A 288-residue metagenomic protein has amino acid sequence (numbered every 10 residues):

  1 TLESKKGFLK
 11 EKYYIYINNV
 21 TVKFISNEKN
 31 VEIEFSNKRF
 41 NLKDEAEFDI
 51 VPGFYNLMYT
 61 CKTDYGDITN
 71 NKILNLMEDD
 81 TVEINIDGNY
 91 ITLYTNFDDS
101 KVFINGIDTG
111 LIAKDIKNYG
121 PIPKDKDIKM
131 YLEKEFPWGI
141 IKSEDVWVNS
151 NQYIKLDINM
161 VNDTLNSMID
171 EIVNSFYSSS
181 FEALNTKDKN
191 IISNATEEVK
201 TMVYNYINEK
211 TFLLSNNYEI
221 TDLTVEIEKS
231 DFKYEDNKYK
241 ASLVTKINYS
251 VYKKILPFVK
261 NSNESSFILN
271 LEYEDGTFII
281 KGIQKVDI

Functional and structural regions predicted by a protein language model:
T1, V161-D222: Core segments of small alpha/beta cavity-forming domains
T1-F54, M58-N85, N89-Y90, D99 (+2 more regions): Exposed beta-sheet edge and beta->alpha loop/turn motif
K12-I15, T81-N85, Y131, K142-E182: Short, low-complexity N-terminal intrinsically disordered segments enriched in polar/charged residues
V20-V31, I86-D108, I158-N190: Compositionally biased low-complexity segments at domain edges in trafficked proteins and select soluble regulators
R39-N41, D80-V82, N89-D98, V102-A113 (+1 more regions): Protease-labile, long low-complexity intrinsically disordered regions enriched in Pro/Ser/Thr
D44-G66, K114-G139, W147-Y153: Short Pro-Gly-centered beta-turn/loop motif in secreted/extracellular proteins
K72, L76-I86, Y90, E133-K142 (+1 more regions): Short secondary-structure boundary segments
Q152-D163, I192, T211-Y234, L243 (+1 more regions): A eukaryote-biased signal for long
